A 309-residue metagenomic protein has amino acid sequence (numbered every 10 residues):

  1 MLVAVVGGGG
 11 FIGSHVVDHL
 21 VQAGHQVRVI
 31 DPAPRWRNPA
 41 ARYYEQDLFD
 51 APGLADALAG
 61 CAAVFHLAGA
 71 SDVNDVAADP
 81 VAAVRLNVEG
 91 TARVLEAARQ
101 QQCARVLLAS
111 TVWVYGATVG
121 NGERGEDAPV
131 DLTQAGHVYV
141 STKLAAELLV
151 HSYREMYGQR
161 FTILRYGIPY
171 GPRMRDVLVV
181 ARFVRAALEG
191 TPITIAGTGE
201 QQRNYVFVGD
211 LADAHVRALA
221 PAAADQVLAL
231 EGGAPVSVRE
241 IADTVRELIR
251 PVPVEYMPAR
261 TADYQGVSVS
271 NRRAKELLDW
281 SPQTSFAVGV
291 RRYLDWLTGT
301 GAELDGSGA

Functional and structural regions predicted by a protein language model:
V3-A23: N-terminal Rossmann NAD(P)H-binding glycine-rich loop of SDR-like oxidoreductase domains
V6, I30, V64-A68, V106-V112 (+1 more regions): SDR active-site strand-loop-helix element
H25-P34: Conserved glycine-rich Rossmann-like NAD(P)H-binding loop of the short-chain dehydrogenase/reductase
A40-D50: Rossmann-fold cofactor-recognition segment
L48-L86, A97: NAD(P)H-binding glycine-rich loop region in Rossmannoid oxidoreductase-like domains and their noncatalytic homologs
D75-V76, P129-Q134, F161-P172, F183-V206 (+2 more regions): A conserved pocket-lining segment of Rossmann-fold NAD(P)-dependent short-chain dehydrogenase/reductase
A78-R93, R105, V114-I163, R175-D176: Catalytic helix-loop patch of NAD(P)-dependent Rossmann-fold dehydrogenases
A187, T191-A309: C-terminal substrate-binding subdomain of Rossmann-fold SDR/epimerase-dehydratase oxidoreductases
